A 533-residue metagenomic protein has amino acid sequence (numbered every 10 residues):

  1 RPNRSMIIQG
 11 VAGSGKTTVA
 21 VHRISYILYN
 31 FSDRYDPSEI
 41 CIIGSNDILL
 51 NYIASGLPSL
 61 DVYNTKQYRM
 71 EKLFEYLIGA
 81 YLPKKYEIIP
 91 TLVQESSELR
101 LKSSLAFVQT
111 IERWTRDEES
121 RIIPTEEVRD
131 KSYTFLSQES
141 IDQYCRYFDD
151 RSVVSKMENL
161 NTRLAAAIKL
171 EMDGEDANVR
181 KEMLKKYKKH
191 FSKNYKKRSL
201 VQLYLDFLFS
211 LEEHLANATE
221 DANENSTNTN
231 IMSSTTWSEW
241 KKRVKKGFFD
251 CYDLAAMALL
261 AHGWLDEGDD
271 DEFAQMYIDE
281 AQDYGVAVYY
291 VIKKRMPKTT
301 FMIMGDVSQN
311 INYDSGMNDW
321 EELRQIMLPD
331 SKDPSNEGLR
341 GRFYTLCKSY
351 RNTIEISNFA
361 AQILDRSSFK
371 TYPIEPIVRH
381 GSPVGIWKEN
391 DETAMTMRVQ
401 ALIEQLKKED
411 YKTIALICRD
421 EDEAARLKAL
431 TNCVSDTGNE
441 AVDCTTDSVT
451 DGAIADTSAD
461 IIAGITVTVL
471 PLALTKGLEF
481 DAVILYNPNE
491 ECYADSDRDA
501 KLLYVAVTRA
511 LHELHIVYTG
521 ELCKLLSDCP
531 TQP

Functional and structural regions predicted by a protein language model:
P2-M6: Pre-Walker A (Motif I) flank of P-loop NTPase domains
I8-G10: Hydrophobic anchor at the beta1->P-loop junction of P-loop NTPases
S14: ATP-binding Walker
T17: Walker A/P-loop
R23-I27, R295: Hydrophobic residues on the short alpha-helix immediately C-terminal to a glycine-rich phosphate/catalytic loop
L28-Y277, Q282-V291, T299-T300, N318 (+1 more regions): Alpha-helical nucleic-acid-binding subdomain of P-loop helicases immediately C-terminal to the Walker A/P-loop
D33-R34, S38, D47-E75, G79-L82 (+3 more regions): Conserved helicase motor core of SF1/SF2 NTP-dependent helicases
